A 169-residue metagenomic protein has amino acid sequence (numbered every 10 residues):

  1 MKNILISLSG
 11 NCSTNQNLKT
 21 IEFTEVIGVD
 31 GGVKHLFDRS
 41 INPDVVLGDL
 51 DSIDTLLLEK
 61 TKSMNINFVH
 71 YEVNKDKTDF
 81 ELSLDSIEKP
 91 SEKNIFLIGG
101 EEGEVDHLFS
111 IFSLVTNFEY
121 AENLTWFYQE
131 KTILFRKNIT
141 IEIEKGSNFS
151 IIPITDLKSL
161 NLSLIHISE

Functional and structural regions predicted by a protein language model:
M1-K60: N-terminal beta-strand-loop-alpha-helix module at the start of alpha/beta ligand-binding or catalytic domains
I6-S9, D30, I98-G100, F127-Y128 (+1 more regions): Short beta-strand segments
N15, K77-F80, E104-F109: Short glycine/serine/threonine-rich phosphate/pyrophosphate-binding segments that cradle anionic phosphate groups
G32-F37, L84, I111-V115: Histidine-anchored nucleotide/phosphate-binding helix
F68-P90: Short phosphate-binding loop-to-helix
F96-F135: Anionic-ligand-binding alpha/beta catalytic cores of soluble enzymes and soluble regulatory domains that recognize
F127-L160: Divalent-metal-activated hydrolytic enzyme cores
S163-E169: Residue-level detector of conserved catalytic or cofactor/ligand-binding positions in enzyme active sites
